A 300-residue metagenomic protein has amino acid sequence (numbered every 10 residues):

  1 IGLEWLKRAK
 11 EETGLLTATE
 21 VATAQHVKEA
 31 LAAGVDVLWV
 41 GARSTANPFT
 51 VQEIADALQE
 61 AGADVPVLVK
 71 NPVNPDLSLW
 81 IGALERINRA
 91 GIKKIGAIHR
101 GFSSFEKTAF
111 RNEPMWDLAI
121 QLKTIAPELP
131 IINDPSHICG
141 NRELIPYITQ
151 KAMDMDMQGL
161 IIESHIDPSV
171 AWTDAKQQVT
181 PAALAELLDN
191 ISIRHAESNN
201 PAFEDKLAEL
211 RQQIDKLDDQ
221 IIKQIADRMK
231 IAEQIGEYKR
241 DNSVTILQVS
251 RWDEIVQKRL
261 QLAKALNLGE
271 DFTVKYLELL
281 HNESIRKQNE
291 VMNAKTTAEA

Functional and structural regions predicted by a protein language model:
I1, I166-A175, I235-V244: Glycine-rich, proline-tolerant flexible connector loops at the mouths of alpha/beta enzymes
I1-V35, P48-F49: N-terminal active-site wall of soluble small-molecule enzyme domains
A9-K10, L58, A152, A263: A generic structural signal for well-ordered alpha-helical segments
A18-A22, G41, K70, D271: Structural motif
V35-D36, Q158, D218: Receiver (REC) domain switch/active-site residues of two-component response regulators
W39-N47: Acidic, His- and aromatic-enriched active-site or binding-groove loops in soluble protein domains that engage sugars
A46-A183, N190, H195-A202: Catalytic alpha/beta core domains of metabolic enzymes, predominantly
E186, A196-A300: Domain-level signature for soluble enzymes in the chorismate/prephenate branch of the shikimate pathway
